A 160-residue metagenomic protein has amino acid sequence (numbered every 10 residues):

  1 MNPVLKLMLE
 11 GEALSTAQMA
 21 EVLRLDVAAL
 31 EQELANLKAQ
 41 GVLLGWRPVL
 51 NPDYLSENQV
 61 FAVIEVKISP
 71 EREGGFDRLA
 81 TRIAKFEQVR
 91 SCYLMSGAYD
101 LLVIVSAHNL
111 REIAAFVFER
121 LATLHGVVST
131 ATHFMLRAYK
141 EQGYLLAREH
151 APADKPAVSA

Functional and structural regions predicted by a protein language model:
M1-A160: A compositional/biophysical signature of low hydrophobicity enriched in polar/charged and small residues
